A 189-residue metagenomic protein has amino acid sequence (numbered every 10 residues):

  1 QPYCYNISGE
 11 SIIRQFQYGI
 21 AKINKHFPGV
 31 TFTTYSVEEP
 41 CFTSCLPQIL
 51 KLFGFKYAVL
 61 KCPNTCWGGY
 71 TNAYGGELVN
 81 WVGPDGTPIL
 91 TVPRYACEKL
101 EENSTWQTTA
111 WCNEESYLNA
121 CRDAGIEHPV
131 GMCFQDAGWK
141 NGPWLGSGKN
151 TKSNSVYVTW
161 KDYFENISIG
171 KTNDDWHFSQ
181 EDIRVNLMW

Functional and structural regions predicted by a protein language model:
Q1-W189: Catalytic-domain carbohydrate-binding cleft regions of carbohydrate-active enzymes
